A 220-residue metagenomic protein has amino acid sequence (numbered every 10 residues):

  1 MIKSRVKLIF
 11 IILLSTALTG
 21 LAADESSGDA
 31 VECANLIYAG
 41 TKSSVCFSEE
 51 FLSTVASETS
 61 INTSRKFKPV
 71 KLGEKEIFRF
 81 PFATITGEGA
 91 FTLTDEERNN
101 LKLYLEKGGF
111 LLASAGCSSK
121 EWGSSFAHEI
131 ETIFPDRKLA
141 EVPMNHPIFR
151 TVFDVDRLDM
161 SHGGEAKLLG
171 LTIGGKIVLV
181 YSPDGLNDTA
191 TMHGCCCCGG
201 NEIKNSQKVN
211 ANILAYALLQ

Functional and structural regions predicted by a protein language model:
M1-F10: Bacterial N-terminal signal peptides that target proteins for export
I9-T19: Bacterial N-terminal signal peptides
L21-F82, T86-G89, L186-N187, H193-Q220: Aromatic-Pro/Gly-enriched surface loop or interdomain linker that acts as a lid/target-recognition segment
D29-E32, A39, C46-S48, K120-H193 (+1 more regions): An acidic, glycine-rich "communication" segment
A34-N35, P81-I85, F110-S114, L139-E141 (+1 more regions): Structural recognition of the beta-strand scaffold that forms the well-ordered cores of secreted hydrolase catalytic
N62-K71, A113-C117, R137-N145: Surface-exposed patches in mature extracellular/periplasmic domains of secreted proteins
K66-L72, G89, T94-N100, G163-K167: Alpha-helical scaffolding within the catalytic cores of extracellular/periplasmic polymer-degrading hydrolases
F82-G123: Short alpha-beta junction capping motif
